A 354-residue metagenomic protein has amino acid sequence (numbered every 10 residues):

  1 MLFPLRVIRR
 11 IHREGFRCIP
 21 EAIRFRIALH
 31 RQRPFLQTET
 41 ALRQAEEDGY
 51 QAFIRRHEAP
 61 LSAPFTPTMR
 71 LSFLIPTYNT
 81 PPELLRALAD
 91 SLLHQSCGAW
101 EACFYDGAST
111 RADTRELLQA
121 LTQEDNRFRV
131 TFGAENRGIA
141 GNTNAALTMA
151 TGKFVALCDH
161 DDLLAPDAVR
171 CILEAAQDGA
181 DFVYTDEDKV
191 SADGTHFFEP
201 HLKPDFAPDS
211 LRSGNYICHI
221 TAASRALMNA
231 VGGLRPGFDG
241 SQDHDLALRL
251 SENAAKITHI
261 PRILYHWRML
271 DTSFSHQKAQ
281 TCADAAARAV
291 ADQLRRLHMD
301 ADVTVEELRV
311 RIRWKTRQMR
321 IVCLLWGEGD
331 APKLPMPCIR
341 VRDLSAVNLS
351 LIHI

Functional and structural regions predicted by a protein language model:
R6-M69, S273-L349: Non-catalytic membrane-proximal stalk/linker segments that position and tether the catalytic domains
D90-A99, K333-C338: Short, acidic, metal-binding catalytic loop of nucleotide-sugar glycosyltransferases
D106-R115, E135, G329, L344-N348: A conserved acidic beta->alpha catalytic loop
G133-A150: Glycine-rich, basic loop-to-helix element that forms the pyrophosphate-binding segment of sugar-nucleotide handling
V155: Short aromatic/hydrophobic "clamp" motif used to bind/position activated sugar donors
D167-F197: Conserved donor NDP-sugar-binding/catalytic core segment of glycosyltransferases
D239-L246: Acidic donor-binding loop at a coil-to-helix junction in glycosyltransferase catalytic cores that engages
I352-I354: Conserved small/polar residues in nucleotide/adenosyl-binding loops
